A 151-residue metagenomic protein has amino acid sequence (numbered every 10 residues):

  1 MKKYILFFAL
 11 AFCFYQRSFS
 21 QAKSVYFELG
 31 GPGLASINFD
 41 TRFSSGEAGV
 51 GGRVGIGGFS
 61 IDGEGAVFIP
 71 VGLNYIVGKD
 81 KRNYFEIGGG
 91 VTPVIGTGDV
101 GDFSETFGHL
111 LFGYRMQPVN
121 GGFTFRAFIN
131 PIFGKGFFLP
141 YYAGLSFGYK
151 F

Functional and structural regions predicted by a protein language model:
M1-K23: Bacterial Sec-dependent N-terminal signal peptides
A22-A35: Short N-terminal segments immediately surrounding and downstream of signal-peptide cleavage
P32-A35, T41-G51, G57-F151: Outer-membrane beta-barrel transmembrane domain signature
